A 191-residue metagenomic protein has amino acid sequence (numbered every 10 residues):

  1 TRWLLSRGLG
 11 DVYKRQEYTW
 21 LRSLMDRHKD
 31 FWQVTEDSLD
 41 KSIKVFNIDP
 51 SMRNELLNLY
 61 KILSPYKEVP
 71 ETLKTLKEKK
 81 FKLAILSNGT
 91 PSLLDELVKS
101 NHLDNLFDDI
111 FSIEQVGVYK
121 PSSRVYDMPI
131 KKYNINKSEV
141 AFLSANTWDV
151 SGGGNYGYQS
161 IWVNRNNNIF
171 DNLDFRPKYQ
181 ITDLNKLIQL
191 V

Functional and structural regions predicted by a protein language model:
T1-Y13: Single conserved hydrophobic/aromatic residue that forms the stacking wall/gate of nucleotide- or nucleobase-binding
G10, D37-K41, E55, E71 (+3 more regions): Alpha-helical elements of Rossmann-like donor-binding domains used by nucleotide-donor carbohydrate transfer enzymes
Q16-Y18: Glycine-rich active-site loop/strand segments that organize a redox cofactor
W20-N54: A metal-dependent, Asp-based hydrolase signature
D26, L59-Y60, F81, I113 (+1 more regions): Short, contiguous strand/loop micro-motifs
W32-E36, P50-I85, D95, S123: Short, acidic loop-to-helix structural element flanking the phosphoryl-transfer center in phosphate-processing enzymes
K74, L86, T90-P91, D95-V191: Asp-based, Mg2+/Mn2+-dependent phosphohydrolase catalytic module
